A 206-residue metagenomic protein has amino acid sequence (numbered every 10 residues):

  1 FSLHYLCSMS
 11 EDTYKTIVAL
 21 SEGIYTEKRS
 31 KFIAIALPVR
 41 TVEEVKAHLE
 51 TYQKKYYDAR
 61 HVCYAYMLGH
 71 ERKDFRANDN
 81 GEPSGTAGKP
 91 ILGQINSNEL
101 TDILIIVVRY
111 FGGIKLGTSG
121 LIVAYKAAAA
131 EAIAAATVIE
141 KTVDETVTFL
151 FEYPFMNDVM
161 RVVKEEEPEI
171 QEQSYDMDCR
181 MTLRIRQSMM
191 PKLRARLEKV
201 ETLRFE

Functional and structural regions predicted by a protein language model:
S2-Y5: Short, positively charged and aromatic/hydrophobic N-terminal segments
M9-G85, E172, K199: C-terminal regulatory domains involved in ligand/effector binding and gene-expression control
A87-A135: Active-site beta-strand/loop microenvironment that shapes enzyme catalytic pockets
V138-Y153: Short glycine-/aliphatic-rich beta-strand segments at the starts of folded cytosolic domains
L150-P168: Short amphipathic alpha-helix segments
V162-E165, L193-E201: Short amphipathic alpha-helices in soluble, non-transmembrane regions that often serve as interface/regulatory elements
I170-Y175, K199-E206: Conserved short beta-strand edge segments in small beta-sheet-based binding/regulatory domains
L183, M189-K192: Terminal, non-globular segments
